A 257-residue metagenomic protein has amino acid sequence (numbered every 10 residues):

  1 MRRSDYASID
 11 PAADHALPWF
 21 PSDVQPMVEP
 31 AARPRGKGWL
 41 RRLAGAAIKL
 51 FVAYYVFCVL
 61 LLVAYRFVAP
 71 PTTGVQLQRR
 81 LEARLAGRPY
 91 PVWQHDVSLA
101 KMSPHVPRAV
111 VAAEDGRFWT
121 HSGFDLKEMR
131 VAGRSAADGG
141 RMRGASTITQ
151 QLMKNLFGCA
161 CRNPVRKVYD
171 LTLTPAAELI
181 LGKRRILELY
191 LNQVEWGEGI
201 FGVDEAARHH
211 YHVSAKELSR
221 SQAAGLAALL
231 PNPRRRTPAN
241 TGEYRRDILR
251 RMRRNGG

Functional and structural regions predicted by a protein language model:
R2-G257: Juxtamembrane regions of bacterial inner-membrane/periplasmic proteins, predominantly the peptidoglycan biogenesis
